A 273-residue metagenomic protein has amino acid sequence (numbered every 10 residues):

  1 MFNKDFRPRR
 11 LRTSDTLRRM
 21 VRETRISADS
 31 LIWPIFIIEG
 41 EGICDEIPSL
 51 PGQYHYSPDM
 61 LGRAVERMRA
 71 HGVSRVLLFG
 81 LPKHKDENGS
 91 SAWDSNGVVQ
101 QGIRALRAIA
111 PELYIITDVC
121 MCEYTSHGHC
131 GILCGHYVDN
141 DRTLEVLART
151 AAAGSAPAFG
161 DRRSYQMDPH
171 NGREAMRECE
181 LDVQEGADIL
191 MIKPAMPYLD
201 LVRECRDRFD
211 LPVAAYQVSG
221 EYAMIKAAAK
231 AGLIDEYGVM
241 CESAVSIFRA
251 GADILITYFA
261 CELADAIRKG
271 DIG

Functional and structural regions predicted by a protein language model:
M1-R22: N-terminal amphipathic/basic leader segments beginning at the initiator methionine
F2, S14, I26-I32, I38-G273: Alpha/beta enzyme core
